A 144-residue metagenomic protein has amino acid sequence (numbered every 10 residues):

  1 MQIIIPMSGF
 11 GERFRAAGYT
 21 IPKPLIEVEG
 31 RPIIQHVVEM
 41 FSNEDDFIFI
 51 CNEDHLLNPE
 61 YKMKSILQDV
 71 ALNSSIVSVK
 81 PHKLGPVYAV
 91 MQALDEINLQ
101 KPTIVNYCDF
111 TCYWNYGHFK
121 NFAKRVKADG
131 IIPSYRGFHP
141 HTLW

Functional and structural regions predicted by a protein language model:
Q2-S8, R13-R15, Y19, E27 (+3 more regions): Conserved N-terminal catalytic core of the sugar/cofactor nucleotidyltransferase
Y113-W144: Conserved core of the sugar-phosphate nucleotidyltransferase
